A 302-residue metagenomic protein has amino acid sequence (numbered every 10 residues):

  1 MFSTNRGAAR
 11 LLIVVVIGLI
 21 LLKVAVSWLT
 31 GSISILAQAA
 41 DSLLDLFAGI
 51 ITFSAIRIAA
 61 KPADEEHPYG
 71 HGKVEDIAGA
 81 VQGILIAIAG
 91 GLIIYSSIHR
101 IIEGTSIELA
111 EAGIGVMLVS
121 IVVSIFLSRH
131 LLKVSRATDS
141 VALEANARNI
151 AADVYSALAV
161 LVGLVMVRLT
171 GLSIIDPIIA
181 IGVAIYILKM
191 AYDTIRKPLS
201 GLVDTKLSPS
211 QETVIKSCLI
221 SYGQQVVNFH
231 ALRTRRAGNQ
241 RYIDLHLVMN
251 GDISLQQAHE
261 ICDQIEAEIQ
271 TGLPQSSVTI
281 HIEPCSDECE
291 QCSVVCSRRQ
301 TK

Functional and structural regions predicted by a protein language model:
M1-L11, E66, H71-V74, A191-K302: Peripheral (non-transmembrane) domains and long loops of multi-pass membrane proteins
M1-V214: Alpha-helical transmembrane cores and adjacent cytosolic helix/loop segments of polytopic membrane transporters
